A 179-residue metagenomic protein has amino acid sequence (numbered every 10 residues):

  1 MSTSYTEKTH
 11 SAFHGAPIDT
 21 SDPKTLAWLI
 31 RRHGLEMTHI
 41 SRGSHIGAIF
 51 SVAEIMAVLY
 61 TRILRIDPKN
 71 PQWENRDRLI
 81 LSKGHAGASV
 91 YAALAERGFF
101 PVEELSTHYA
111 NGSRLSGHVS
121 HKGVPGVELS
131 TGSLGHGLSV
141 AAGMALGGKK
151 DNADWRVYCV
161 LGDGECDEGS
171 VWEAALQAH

Functional and structural regions predicted by a protein language model:
M1, K24, L79-L81: A short, ordered amphipathic alpha-helix with a cationic face
S2-D22: Non-catalytic, mobile gating and regulatory segments of ester bond hydrolases
T9, F13, R42-G43, R65: RNase H-like, metal-dependent ribonuclease domains
H14-I18, H39-I40, E128: Short coil/turn segments at secondary-structure junctions
G15-A27, T107-S113: A short, flexible low-complexity segment enriched in Lys/Arg and Gly/Pro that occurs in N-terminal basic tails
A27-G43: N-terminal capping segment at the start of a domain
M37, S44, F50-H179: Cofactor-binding active-site loop characterized by glycine-rich and histidine/acidic residues
